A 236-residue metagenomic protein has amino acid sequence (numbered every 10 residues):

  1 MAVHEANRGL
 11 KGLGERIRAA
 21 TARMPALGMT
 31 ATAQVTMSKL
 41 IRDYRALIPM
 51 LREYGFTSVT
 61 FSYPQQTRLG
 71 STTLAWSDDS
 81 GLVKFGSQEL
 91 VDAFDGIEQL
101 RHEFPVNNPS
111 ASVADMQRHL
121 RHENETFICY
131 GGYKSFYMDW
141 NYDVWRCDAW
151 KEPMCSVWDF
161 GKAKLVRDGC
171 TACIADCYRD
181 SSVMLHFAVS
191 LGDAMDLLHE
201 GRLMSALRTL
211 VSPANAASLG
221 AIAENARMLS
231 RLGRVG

Functional and structural regions predicted by a protein language model:
M1-G131, W140, W145, H186: Radical SAM enzyme [4Fe-4S]-AdoMet core and its adjacent flexible, acidic and glycine-rich loops/tails across
E123-T126, N141-G236: Flexible mid-to-C-terminal extensions adjoining Fe-S/redox cofactors in radical SAM and related proteins
Y130-Y133, L165: Short amphipathic alpha-helical interaction segments
